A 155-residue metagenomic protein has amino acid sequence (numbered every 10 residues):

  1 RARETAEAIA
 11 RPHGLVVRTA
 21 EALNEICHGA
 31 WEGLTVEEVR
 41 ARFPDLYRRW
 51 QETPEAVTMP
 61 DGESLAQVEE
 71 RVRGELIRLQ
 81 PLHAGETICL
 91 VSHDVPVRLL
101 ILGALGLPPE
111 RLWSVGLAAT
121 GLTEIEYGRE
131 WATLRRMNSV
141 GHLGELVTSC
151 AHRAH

Functional and structural regions predicted by a protein language model:
R1-Y47, H155: Phosphate-coordination/substrate-recognition cap region in phosphate-metabolizing enzymes
R3-E4, G74-W131: Active-site-adjacent alpha-helix immediately C-terminal to a catalytic or transition-state-stabilizing loop
A22, G62, I88-V95, M137: Short, well-ordered beta-to-alpha junction loops that form the rim of enzyme active sites and present histidine/acidic
R40, L65, E69-R73: Amphipathic, non-transmembrane alpha-helical scaffold segments
F43, P54, V72-L76: Short amphipathic alpha-helical/adjacent loop interface patches that line ligand and macromolecule-binding sites
L46-Q67: Short glycine/proline- and acidic residue-enriched helix-loop micro-motifs that form flexible lids or anion-recognition
R135-H155: Acidic, His/Gly-rich catalytic cores of divalent-metal-dependent hydrolytic chemistry
